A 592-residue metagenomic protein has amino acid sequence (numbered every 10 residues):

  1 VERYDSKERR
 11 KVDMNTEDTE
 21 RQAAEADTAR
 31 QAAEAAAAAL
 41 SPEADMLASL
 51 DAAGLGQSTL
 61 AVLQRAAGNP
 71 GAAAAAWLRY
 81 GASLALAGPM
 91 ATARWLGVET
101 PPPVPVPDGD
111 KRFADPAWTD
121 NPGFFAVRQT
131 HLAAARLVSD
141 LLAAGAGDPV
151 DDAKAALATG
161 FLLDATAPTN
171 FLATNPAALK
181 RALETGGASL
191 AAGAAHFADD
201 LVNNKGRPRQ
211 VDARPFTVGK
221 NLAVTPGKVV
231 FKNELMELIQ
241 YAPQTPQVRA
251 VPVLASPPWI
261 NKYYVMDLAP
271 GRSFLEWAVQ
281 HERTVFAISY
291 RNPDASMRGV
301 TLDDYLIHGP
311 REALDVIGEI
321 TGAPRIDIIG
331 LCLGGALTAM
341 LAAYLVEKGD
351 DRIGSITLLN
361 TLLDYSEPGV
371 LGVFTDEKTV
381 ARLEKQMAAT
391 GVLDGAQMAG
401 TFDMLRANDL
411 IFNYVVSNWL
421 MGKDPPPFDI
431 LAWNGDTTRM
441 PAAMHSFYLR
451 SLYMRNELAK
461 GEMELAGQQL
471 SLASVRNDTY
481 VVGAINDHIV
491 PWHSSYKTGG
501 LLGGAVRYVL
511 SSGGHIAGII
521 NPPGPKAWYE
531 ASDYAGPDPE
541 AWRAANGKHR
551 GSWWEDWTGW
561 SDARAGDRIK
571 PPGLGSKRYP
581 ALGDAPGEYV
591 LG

Functional and structural regions predicted by a protein language model:
V1-E237, V248-R249, F286, T498 (+4 more regions): Amphipathic, low-complexity, repeat-rich surface-exposed segments
G147-K180, E184, E319, A323 (+3 more regions): Alpha/beta-hydrolase-fold enzymes
R249-W259: Short beta-strand element of the alpha/beta-hydrolase
D267-V285: Short amphipathic alpha-helix adjacent to the substrate-entry channel of hydrolases
M297-I320: Alpha/beta-hydrolase active-site loop
G330-G334, T338: Gly/Ala-rich beta-loop-alpha elbow adjacent to hydrolase catalytic centers
V481-G483, D487: Short beta-strand/loop motif that positions the catalytic acidic residue of the alpha/beta-hydrolase fold
P491-L501, S512: Short alpha-helix in the alpha/beta-hydrolase fold that links the catalytic acid
